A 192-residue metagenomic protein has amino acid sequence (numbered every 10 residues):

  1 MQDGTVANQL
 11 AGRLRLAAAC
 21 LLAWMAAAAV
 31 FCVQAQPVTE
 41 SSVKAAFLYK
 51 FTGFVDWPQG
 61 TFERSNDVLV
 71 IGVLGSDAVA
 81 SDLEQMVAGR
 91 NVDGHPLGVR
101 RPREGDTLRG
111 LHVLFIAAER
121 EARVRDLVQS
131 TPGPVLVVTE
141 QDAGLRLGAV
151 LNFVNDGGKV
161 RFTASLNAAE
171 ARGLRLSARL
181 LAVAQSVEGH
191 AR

Functional and structural regions predicted by a protein language model:
Q2-L21, A26-R192: Short hydrophobic alpha-helices and adjacent helix-cap/hinge residues
